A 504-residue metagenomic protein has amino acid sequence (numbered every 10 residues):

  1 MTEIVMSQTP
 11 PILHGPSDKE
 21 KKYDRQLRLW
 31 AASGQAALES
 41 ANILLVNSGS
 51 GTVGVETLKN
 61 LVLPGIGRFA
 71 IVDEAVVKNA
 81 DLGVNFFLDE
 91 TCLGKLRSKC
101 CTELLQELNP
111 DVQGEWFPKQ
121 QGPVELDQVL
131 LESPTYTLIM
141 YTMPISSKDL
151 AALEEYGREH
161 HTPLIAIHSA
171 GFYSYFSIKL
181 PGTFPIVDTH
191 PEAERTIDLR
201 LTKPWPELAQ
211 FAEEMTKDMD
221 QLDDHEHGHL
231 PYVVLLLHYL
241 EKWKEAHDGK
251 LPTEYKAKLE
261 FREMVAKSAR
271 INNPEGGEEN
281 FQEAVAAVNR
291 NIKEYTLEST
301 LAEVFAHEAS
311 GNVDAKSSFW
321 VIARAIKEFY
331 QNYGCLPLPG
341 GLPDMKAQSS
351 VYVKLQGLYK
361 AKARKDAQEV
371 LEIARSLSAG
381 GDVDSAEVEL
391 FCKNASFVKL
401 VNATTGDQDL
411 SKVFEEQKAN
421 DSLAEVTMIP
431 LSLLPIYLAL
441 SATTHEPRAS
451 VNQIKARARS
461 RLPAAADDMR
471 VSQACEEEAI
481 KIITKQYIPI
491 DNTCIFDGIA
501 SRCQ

Functional and structural regions predicted by a protein language model:
M1-Q504: Adenine nucleotide-associated cytosolic modules
